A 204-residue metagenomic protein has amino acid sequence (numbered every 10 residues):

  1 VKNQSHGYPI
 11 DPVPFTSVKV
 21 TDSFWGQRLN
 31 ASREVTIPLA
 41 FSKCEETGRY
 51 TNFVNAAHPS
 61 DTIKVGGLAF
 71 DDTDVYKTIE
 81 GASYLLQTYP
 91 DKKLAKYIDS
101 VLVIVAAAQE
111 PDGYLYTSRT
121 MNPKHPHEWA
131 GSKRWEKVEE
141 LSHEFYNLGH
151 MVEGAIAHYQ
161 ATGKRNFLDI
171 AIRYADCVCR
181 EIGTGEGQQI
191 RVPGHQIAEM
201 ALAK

Functional and structural regions predicted by a protein language model:
V1-K204: Glycan-recognition and catalytic cores of secretory/periplasmic carbohydrate-active enzymes
